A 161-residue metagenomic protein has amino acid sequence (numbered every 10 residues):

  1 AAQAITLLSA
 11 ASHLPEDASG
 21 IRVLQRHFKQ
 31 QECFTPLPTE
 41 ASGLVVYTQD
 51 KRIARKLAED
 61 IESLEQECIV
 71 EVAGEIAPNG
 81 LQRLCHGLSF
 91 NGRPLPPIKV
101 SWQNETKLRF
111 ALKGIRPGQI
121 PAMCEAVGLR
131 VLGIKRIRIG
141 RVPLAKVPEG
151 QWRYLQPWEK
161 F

Functional and structural regions predicted by a protein language model:
A1-F161: Basic, flexible Lys/Arg- and Gly-enriched helix-loop patches that mediate nucleic-acid binding at interfaces with rRNA
